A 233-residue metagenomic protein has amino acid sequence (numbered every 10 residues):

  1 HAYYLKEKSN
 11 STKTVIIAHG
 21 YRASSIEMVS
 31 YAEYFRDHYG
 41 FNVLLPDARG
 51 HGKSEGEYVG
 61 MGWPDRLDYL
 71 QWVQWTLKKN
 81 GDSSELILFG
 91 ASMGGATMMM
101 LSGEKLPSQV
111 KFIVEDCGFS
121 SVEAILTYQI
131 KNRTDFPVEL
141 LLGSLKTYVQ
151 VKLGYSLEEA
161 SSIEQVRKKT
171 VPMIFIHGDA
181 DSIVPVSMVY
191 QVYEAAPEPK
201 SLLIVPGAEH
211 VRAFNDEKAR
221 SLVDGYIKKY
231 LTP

Functional and structural regions predicted by a protein language model:
Y21-F35: The serine-hydrolase catalytic nucleophile loop
Y31, S162, V171, P185-E194: Short alpha-helix in the alpha/beta-hydrolase fold that links the catalytic acid
F35-E55: Conserved alpha/beta-hydrolase
V59-N80: Alpha/beta-hydrolase active-site loop
N80-S92: Alpha/beta-hydrolase fold nucleophile elbow
M100-Y155, R212: Hydrolase active-site cap/lid region
K168-T170, F175-H177, D181: Short beta-strand/loop motif that positions the catalytic acidic residue of the alpha/beta-hydrolase fold
A208-K218: Catalytic histidine-centered segment of alpha/beta-hydrolase-like enzymes
